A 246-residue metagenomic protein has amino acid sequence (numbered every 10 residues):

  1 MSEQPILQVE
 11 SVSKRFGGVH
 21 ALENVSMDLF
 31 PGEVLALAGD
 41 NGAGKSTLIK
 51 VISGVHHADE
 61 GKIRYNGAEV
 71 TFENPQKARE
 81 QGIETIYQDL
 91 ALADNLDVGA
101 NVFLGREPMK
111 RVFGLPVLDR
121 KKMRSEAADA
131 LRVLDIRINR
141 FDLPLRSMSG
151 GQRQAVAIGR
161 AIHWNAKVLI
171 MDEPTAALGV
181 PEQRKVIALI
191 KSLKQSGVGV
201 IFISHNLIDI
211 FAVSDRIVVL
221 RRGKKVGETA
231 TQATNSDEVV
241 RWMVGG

Functional and structural regions predicted by a protein language model:
S2-G246: Glycine-rich phosphate-binding loops of nucleotide-dependent enzymes
